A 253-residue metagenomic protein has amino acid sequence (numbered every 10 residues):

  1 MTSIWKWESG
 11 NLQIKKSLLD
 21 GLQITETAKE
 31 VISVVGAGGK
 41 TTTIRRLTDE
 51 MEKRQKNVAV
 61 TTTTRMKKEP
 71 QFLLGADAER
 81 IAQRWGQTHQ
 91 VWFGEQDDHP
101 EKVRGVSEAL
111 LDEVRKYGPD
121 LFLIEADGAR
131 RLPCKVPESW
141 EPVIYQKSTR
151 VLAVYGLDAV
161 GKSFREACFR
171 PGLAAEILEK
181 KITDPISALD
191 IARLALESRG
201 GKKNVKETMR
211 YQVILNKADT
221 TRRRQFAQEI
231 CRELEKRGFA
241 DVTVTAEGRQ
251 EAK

Functional and structural regions predicted by a protein language model:
M1-L22: N-terminal pre-Walker A segment at the start of P-loop NTPase domains
K15-R54: Walker A (P-loop) phosphate-binding motif
I24-T27, E52, Q83-G86, V114-K116 (+3 more regions): Solvent-exposed alpha-helices and their adjacent loops that cap or buttress functional pockets in soluble metabolic
V34, V58-T62, F93-E95, F122-A126 (+3 more regions): General beta-strand structural signal in soluble alpha/beta enzymes
T48-K102: N-terminal phosphate/diphosphate-binding loop that engages ATP/GTP or pyrophosphate donors across diverse enzyme folds
T88-V91, G118-F122, R150: Loop/turn-to-beta-strand initiation segments
E101-V106, D127-R237: Conserved catalytic-core segment of NTP-binding enzymes
I230-K253: Canonical P-loop GTPase G-domain recognition
